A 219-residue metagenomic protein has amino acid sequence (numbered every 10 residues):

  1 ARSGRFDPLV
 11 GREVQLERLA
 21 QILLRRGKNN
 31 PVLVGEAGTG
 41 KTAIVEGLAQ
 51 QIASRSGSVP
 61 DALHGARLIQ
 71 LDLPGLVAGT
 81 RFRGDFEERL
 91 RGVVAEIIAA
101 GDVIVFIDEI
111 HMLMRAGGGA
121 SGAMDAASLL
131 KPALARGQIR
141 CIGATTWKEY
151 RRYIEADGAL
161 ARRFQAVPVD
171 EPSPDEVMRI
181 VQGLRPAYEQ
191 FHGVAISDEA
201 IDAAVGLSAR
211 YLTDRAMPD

Functional and structural regions predicted by a protein language model:
D7-L19: N-terminal pre-P-loop "Q-motif" helix
A20-L63: Walker A/P-loop
N29, A66-L68, I98-V105, R136-I142 (+1 more regions): Loop/turn-to-beta-strand initiation segments
G47-L48, I107-I110, G143-E149, P172-S173: A short beta-strand-to-loop transition that corresponds to the Sensor-1 phosphate-sensing loop of AAA+ P-loop ATPases
Q70-I97: Short glycine-rich substrate-engagement loop in P-loop NTPases that contacts/grips substrate
G84, G118-S121, W147-R163: Short regulatory helix/loop adjacent to the ATP-binding pocket of P-loop NTPases
Q165-M178, F191-I201: Conserved AAA+ ATPase "SRH/arginine-finger" region at the nucleotide-binding site
Q190-E199, A203, L207-D219: C-terminal helical "lid" subdomain and adjoining coupling/linker elements of P-loop NTPases
